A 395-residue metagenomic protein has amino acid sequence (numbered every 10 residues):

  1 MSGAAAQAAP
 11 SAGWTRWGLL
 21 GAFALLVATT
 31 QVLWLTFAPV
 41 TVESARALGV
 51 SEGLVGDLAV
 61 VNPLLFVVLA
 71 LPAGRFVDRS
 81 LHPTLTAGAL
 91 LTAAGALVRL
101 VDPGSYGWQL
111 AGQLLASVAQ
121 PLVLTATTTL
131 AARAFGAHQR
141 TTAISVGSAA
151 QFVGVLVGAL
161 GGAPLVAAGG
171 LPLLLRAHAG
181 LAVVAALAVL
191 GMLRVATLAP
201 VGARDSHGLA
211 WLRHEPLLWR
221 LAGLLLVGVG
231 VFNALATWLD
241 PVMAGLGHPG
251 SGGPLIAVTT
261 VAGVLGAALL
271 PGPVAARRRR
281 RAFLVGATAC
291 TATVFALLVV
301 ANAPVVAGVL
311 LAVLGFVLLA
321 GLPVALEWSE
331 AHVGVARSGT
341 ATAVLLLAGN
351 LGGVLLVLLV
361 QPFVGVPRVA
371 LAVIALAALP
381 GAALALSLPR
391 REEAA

Functional and structural regions predicted by a protein language model:
A5-G13, V195-A222: Juxtamembrane intracellular "pre-TM" segments in multi-pass secondary transporters
F37-A38, L217-V264: Extracytoplasmic gate region of multi-pass secondary transporters
V68-P103: Conserved MFS/SLC helix-loop-helix module at the cytosolic interface between two early adjacent transmembrane helices
L69-L81, G266-R279: Helix-to-loop junctions at the C-terminal end of transmembrane segments in multipass secondary transporters
G112-Q151: Cytoplasmic helix-loop-helix junction between adjacent transmembrane helices in 12-TM secondary transporters
V146-R194: Helix-loop-helix hairpin linking two adjacent transmembrane segments in secondary transporters
R280-A325: C-terminal transmembrane helical hairpin of 12-TM major facilitator-type secondary transporters
E330-P367, I374: A late C-terminal transmembrane helix in Major Facilitator Superfamily
